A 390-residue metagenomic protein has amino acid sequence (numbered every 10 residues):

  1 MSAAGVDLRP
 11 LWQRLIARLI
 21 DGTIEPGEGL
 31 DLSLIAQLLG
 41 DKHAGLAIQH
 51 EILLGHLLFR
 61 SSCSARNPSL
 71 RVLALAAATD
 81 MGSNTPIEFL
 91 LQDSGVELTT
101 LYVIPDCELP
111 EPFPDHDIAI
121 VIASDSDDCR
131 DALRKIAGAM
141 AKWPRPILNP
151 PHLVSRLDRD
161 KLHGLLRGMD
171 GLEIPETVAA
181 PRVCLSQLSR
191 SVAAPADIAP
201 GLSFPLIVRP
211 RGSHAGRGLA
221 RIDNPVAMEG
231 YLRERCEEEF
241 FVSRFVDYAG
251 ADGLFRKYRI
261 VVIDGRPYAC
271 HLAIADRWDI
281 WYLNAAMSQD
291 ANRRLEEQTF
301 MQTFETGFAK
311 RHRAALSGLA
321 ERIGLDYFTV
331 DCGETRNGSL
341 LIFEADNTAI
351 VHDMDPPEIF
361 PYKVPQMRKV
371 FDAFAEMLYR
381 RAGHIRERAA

Functional and structural regions predicted by a protein language model:
M1-S62: Alpha-helical protein-protein interaction scaffolds
F59-R71, A78-L188: Conserved N-proximal alpha/beta basic substrate-recognition cap immediately N-terminal to, or forming the N-lobe
D106, V261-I263, G333-N337: Short beta-strand micro-motifs enriched in acidic
S124-D127, R211-S213, T348: Short glycine-rich anion-binding loops that position phosphate/pyrophosphate groups of nucleotides and phosphorylated
L166-G168, P175-E176, P195-R217, E237-D252: ATP-grasp fold ATP-binding core
L206, Y268-A269, F328, L341-E344: Protein kinase-like catalytic core scaffold
L219-A315, L319: Phosphate-binding site of ATP-dependent enzymes
E321-L325, E334-A390: C-terminal active-site "lid" helix and adjoining low-complexity regulatory extension at the edge of ATP-using catalytic
